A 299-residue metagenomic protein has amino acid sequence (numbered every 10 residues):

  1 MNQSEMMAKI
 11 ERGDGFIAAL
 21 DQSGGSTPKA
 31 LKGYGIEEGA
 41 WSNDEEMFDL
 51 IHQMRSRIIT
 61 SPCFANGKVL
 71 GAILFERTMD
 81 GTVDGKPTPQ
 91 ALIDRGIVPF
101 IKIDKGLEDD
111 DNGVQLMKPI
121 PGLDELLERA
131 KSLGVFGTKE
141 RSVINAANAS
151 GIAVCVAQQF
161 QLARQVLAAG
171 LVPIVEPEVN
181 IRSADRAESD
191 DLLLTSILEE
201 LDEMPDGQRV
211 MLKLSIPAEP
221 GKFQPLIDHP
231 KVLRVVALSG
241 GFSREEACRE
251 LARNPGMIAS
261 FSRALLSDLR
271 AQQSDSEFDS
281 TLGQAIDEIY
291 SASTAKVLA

Functional and structural regions predicted by a protein language model:
M1-F136, I144-A146, S196-L214, A218-A299: Alpha/beta catalytic barrel-like cores
T138-L212: Eukaryote-skewed repeat-based solenoidal scaffolds used as protein-protein interaction platforms, primarily
